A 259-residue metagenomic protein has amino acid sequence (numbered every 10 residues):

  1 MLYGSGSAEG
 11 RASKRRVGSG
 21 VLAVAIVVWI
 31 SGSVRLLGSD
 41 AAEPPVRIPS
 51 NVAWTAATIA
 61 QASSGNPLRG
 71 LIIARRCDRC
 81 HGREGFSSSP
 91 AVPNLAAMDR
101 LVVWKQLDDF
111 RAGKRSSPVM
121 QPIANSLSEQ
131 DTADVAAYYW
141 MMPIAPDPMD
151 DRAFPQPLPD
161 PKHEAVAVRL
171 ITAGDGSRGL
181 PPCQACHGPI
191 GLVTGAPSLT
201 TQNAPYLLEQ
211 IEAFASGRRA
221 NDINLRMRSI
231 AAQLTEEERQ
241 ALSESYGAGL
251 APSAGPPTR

Functional and structural regions predicted by a protein language model:
M1-S64, D108, G247-R259: N-terminal export/targeting leaders of redox proteins
A42-A74, S88-S89, M149-G179, A254-R259: Electrostatic cytochrome c docking/interface patches
P44-P45, N125-P148, I230-R259: C-terminal capping alpha-helices of c-type cytochrome domains
P67-L71, G85-A112, Q121-S126, Q184-S216 (+1 more regions): Gly/Gly-Pro-rich "capping" loops immediately C-terminal to redox-active cysteine motifs in periplasmic/lumenal
G70, C77-E84, V135, Y139 (+2 more regions): The canonical Cys-X-X-Cys-His
E84-S87, S116, M141-D151, K162-S177 (+4 more regions): Inter-heme linker and motif-flanking segments adjacent to c-type heme-binding CXXCH motifs in c-type cytochromes
S89-N94, M98-R100, W104-K162: Acidic (E/D-rich), amphipathic helical modules within compact regulatory domains
